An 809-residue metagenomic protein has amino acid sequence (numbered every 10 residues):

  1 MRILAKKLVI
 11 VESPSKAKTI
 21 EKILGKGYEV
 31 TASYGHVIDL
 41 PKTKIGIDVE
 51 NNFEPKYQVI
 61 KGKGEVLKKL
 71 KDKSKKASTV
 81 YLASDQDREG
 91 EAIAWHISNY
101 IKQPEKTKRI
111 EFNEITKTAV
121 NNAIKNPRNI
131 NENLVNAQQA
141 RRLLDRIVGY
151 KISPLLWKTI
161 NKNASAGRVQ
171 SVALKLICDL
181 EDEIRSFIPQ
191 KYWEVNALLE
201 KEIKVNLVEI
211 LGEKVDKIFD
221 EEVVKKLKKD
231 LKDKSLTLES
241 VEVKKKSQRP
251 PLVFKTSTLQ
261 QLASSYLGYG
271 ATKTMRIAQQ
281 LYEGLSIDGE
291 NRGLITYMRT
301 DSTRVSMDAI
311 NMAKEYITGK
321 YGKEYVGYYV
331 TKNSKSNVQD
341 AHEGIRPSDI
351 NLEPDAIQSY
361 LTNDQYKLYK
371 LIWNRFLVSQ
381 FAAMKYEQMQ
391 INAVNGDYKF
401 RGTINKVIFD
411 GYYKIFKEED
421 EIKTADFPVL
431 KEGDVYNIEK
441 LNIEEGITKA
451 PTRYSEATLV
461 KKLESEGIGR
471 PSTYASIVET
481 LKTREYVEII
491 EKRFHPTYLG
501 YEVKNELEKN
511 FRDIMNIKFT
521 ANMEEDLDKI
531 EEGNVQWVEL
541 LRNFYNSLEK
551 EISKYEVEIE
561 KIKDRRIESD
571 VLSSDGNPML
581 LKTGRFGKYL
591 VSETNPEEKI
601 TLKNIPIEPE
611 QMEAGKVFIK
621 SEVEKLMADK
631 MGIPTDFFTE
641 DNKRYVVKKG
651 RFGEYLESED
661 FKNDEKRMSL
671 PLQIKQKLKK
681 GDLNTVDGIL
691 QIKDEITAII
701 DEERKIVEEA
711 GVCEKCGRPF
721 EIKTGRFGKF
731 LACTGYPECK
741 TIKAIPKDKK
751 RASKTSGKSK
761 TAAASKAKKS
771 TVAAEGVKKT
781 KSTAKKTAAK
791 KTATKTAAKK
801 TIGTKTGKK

Functional and structural regions predicted by a protein language model:
M1-R142, K151, L156, L211 (+3 more regions): Intrinsically disordered, low-complexity regulatory segments
A5-L8, T19, Y28, S153 (+1 more regions): Basic, low-complexity terminal or inter-domain segments flanking catalytic cores
K18-K42, S171-K217, S379-A425, R585-K588: Structured, non-catalytic alpha/beta "coupling" segments that mediate domain-domain communication and provide generic
A119-A197, K244: C-terminal or mid-to-C-terminal helical accessory/interaction module adjacent to the motor/catalytic core
K214-L252, K431-D434: Metal- or metallocofactor-binding catalytic centers and their adjacent structured scaffolds across diverse enzyme
V241, R249-A263, G289-M298, A450-K462: Short acidic, hydrophobic short linear motifs in intrinsically disordered regions
M275-Q279, V478-E479: Short, hydrophobic-biased segments on the C-terminal half of alpha helices that form "recognition helices"
Y282-T296, R484-K492: A short, conserved structural fragment
